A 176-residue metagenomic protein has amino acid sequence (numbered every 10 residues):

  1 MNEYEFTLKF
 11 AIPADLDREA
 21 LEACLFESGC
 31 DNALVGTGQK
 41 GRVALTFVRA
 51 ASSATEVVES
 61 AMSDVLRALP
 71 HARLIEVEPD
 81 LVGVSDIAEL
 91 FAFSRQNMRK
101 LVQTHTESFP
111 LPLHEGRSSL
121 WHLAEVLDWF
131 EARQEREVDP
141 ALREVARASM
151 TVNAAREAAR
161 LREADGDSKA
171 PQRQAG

Functional and structural regions predicted by a protein language model:
M1-A14, V82: Short glycine-/aliphatic-rich beta-strand segments at the starts of folded cytosolic domains
A14-L21, S53-V58: Short, conserved charged micro-motifs
R18-R42: A short, structured beta-strand/loop element
N32-Q39, S63-D80: Conserved short beta-strand edge segments in small beta-sheet-based binding/regulatory domains
R42-S52: A short, exposed loop/beta-hairpin motif centered on an aromatic-Gly-Thr core
E78-L101: Polyanion-binding surface elements
F93-S119: Major-groove DNA-recognition helix of helix-turn-helix-type DNA-binding domains
E125-A175: A short, Lys/Arg-enriched interface patch at domain edges and termini
